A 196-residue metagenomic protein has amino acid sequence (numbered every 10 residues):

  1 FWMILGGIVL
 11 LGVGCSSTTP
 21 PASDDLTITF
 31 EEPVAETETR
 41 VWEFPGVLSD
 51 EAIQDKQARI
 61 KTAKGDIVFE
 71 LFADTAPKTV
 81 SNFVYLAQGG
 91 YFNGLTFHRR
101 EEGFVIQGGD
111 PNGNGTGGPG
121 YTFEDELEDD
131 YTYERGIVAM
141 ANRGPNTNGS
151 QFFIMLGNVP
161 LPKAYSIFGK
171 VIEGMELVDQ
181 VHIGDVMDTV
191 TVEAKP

Functional and structural regions predicted by a protein language model:
W2, G14-P196: Cyclophilin-like peptidyl-prolyl cis-trans isomerases
W2-I8: Sec-dependent N-terminal signal peptides
I8-G14: Hydrophobic h-region of N-terminal signal peptides that target proteins for export in Gram-negative bacteria
